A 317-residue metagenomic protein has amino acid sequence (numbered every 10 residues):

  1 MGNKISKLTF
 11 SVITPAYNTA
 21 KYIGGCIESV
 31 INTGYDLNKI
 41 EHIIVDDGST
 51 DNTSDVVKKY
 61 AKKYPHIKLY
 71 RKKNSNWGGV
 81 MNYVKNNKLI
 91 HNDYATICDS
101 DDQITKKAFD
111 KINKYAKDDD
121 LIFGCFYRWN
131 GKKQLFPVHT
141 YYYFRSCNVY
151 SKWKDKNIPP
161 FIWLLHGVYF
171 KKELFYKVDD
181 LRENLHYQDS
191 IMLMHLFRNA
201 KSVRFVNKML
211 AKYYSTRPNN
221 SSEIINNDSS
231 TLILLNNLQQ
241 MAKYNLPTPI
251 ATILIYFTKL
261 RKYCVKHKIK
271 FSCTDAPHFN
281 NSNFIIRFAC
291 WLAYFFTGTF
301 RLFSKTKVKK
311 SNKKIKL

Functional and structural regions predicted by a protein language model:
T19-T33: Short, well-formed alpha-helical segments that are part of the catalytic scaffolds of diverse glycosyltransferases
S29, D46-D55, D99: A conserved acidic beta->alpha catalytic loop
K72-I90: Glycine-rich, basic loop-to-helix element that forms the pyrophosphate-binding segment of sugar-nucleotide handling
A95: Short aromatic/hydrophobic "clamp" motif used to bind/position activated sugar donors
K107-P137: Conserved donor NDP-sugar-binding/catalytic core segment of glycosyltransferases
N148-N227: Conserved nucleotide-sugar donor-binding catalytic segment
A211-R217, S222-I250, L260-N280: Catalytic core of nucleotide-sugar-dependent glycosyltransferases
V265-L317: Membrane-interface aromatic/basic loop that binds lipid-linked glycans or pyrophosphate carriers, typified by
